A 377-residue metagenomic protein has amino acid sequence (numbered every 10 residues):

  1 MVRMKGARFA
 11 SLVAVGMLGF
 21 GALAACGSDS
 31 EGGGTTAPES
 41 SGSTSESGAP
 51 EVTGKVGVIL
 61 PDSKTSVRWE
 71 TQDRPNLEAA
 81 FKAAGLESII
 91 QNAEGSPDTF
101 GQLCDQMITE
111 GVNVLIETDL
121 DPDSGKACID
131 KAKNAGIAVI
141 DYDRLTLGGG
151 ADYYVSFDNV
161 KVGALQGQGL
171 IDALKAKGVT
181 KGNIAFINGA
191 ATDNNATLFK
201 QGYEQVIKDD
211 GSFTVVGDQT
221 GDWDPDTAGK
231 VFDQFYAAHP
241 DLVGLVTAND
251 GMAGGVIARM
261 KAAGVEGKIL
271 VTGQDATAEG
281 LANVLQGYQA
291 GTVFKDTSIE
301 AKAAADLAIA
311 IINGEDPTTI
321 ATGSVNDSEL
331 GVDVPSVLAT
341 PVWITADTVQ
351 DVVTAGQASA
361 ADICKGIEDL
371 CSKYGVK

Functional and structural regions predicted by a protein language model:
V2-F9, V13-A14, A25-K377: A residue-level marker of the well-folded mature domains of exported/periplasmic proteins
F20-L23: Bacterial Sec-type N-terminal signal peptides, specifically the leucine/valine-rich hydrophobic h-region
